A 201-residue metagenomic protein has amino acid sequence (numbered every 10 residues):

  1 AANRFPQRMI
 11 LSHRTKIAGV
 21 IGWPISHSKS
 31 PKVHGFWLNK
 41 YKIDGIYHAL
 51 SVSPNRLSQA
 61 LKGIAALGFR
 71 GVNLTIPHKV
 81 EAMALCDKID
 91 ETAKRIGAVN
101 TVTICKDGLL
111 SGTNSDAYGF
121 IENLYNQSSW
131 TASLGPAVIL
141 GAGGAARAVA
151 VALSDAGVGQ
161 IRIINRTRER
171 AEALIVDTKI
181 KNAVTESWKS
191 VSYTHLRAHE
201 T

Functional and structural regions predicted by a protein language model:
S12-S129: Phosphate/diphosphate ligand-binding glycine-rich loop within oxidoreductases
G22, N114, L134-S154: Glycine-rich adenosine-cofactor-binding loop
D155-Q160: Conserved S-adenosyl-L-methionine
I161-D177: NAD(P)-binding Rossmann-fold cofactor-contacting core
V184-W188: Short acidic-hydrophobic, aromatic-tinged amphipathic segments that line or gate anion-handling sites
K189-Y193: Short amphipathic alpha-helix with an adjacent loop that forms part of the alpha/beta core around
T194-T201: Conserved small/polar residues in nucleotide/adenosyl-binding loops
